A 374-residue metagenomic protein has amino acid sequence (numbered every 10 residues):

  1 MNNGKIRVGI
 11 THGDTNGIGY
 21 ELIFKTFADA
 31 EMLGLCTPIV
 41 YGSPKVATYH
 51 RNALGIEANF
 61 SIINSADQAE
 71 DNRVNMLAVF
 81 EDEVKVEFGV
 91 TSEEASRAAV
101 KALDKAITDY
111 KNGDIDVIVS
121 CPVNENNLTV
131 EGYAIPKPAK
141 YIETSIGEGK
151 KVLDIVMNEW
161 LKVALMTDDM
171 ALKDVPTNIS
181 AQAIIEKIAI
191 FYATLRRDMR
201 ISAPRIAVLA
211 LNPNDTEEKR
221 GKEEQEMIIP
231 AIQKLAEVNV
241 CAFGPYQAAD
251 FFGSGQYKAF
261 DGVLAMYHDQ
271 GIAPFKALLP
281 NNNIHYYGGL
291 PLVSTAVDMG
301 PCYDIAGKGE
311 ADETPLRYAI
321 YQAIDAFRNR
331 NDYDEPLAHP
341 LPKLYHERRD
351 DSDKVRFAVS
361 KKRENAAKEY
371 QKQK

Functional and structural regions predicted by a protein language model:
M1-K374: Anion-binding alpha/beta catalytic cores of soluble intermediary-metabolism enzymes, centered on
